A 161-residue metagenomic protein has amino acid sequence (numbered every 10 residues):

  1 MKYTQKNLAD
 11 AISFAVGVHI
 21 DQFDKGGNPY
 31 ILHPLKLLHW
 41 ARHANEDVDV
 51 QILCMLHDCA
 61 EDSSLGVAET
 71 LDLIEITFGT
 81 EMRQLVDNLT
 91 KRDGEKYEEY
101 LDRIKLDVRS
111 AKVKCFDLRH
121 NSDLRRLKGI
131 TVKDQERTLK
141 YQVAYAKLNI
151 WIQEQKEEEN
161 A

Functional and structural regions predicted by a protein language model:
M1-A161: Active-site helical microenvironments for divalent-metal-assisted chemistry
